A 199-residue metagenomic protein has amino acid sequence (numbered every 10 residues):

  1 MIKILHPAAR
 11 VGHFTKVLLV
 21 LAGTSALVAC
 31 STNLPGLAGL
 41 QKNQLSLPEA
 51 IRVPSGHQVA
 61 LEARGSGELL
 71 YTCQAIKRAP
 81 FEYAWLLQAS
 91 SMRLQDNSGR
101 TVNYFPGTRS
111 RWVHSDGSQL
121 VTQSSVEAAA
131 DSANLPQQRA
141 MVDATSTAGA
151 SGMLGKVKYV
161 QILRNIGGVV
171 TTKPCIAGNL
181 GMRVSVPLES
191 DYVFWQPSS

Functional and structural regions predicted by a protein language model:
I2-L18: Bacterial N-terminal signal peptides that target proteins for export
V28-A29: C-terminal motif of bacterial Sec signal peptides marking the signal peptidase cleavage site
T32-P35: Catalytic cores and conserved motifs of cyclic dinucleotide signaling enzymes
L37-E68, K77-S199: Primary mode marks residue(s) on the alpha4-beta5-alpha5 output face of response regulator receiver
